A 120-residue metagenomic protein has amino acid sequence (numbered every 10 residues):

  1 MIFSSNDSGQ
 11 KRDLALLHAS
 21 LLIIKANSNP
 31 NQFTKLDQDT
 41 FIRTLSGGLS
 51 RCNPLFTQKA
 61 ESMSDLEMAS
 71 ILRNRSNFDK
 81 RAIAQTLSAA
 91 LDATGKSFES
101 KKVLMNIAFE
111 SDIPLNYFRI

Functional and structural regions predicted by a protein language model:
M1-I120: Small-residue-enriched hydrophobic alpha-helices in membranes
